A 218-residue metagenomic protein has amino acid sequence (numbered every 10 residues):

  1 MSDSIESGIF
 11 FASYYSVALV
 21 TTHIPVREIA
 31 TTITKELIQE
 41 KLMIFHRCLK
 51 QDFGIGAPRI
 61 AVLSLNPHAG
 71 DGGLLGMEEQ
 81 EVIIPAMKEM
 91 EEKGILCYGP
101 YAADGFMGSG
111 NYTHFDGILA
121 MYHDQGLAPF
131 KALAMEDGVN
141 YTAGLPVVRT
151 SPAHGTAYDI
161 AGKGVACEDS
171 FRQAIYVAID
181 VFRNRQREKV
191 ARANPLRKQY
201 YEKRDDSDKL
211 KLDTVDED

Functional and structural regions predicted by a protein language model:
M1-E78, I84-D218: Anion-binding alpha/beta catalytic cores of soluble intermediary-metabolism enzymes, centered on
